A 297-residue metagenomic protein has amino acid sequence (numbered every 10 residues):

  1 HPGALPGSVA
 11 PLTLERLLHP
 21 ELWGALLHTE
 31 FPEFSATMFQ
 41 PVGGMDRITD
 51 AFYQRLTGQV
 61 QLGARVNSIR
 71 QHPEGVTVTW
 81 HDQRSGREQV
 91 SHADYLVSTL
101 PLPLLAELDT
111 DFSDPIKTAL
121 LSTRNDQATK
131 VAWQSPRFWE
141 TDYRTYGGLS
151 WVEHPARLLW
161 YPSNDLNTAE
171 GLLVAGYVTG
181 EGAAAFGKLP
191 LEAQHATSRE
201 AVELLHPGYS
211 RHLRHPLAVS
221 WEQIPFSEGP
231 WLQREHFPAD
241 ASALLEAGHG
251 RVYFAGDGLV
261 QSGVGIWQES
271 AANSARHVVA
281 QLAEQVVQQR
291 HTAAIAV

Functional and structural regions predicted by a protein language model:
H1-R65, P73-G75, D82-R84, H92 (+2 more regions): Active-site/ligand-binding neighborhood in enzyme catalytic cores
A4-L12, R16, P103-L104, P238-A247: Core domains of carbohydrate- and sulfate-ester-processing enzymes
P32-F34, D114-I116, G180-G182: Flexible glycine/proline-enriched surface loops and loop-helix/loop-strand junctions
E33-Q40, G44, E88, L121 (+3 more regions): Conserved aromatic-histidine-acidic binding/catalytic patches
R55, T99, L104, L204 (+2 more regions): Active-site catalytic microenvironments for nucleophilic, acid-base chemistry
V60-L62, S98, F254: A structural signal for the hydrophobic beta-strands that form the central parallel beta-sheet of Rossmann-like
A64, R70-Q71, T79-R144, Y209: Central helical "cap/lid" subdomain
G75, H81, G86, Q127-A128 (+1 more regions): Conserved flavin/dinucleotide-binding core of flavoenzymes
